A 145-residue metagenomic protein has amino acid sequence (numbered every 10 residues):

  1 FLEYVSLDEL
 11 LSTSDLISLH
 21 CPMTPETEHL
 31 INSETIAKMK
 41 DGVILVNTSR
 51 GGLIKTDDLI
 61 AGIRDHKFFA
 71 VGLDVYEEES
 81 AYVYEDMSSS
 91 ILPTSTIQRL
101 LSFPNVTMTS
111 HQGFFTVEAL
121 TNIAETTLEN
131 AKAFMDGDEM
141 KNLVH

Functional and structural regions predicted by a protein language model:
F1-D41: Rossmann-like dinucleotide/phosphate-binding beta-alpha-beta segment
G42, R50-H145: Rossmann-like dinucleotide-binding domain for NAD(H)/NADP(H)
V46: Glycine-rich nucleotide-phosphate-binding loops and adjacent flexible coil segments
